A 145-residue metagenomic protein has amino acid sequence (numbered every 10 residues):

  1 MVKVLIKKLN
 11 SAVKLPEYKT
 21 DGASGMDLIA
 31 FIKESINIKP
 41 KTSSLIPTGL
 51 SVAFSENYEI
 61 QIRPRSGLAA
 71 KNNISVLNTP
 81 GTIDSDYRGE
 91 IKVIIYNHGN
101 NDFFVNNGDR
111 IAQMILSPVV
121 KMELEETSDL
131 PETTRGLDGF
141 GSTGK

Functional and structural regions predicted by a protein language model:
M1-K145: DUTPase catalytic domain/fold
